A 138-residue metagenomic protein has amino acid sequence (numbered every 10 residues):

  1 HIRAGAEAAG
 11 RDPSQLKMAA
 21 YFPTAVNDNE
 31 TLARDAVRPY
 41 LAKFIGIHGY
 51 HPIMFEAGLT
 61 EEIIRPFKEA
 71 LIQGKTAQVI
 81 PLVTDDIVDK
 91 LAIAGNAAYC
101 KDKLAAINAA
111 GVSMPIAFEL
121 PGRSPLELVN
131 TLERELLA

Functional and structural regions predicted by a protein language model:
H1-A138: Active-site-adjacent structural elements that line small-molecule/cofactor binding pockets in enzymes
